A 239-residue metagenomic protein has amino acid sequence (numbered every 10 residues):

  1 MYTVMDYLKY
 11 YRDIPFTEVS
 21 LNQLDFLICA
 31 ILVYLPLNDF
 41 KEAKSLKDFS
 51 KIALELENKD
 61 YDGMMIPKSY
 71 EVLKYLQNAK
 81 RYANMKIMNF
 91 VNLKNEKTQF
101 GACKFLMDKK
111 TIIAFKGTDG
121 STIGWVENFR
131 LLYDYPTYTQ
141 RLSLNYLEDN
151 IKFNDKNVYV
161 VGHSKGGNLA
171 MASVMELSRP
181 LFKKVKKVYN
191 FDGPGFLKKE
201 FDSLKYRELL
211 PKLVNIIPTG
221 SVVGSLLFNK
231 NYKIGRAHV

Functional and structural regions predicted by a protein language model:
M1-Y2, D6-L21, C29, Y34-D39 (+4 more regions): Alpha/beta hydrolase fold serine-hydrolase catalytic domain that processes acyl esters and thioesters
V161-G166, A170: Gly/Ala-rich beta-loop-alpha elbow adjacent to hydrolase catalytic centers
A170-R179: Short glycine-enriched nucleophile-adjacent loop and the immediately C-terminal alpha-helix near the catalytic center
